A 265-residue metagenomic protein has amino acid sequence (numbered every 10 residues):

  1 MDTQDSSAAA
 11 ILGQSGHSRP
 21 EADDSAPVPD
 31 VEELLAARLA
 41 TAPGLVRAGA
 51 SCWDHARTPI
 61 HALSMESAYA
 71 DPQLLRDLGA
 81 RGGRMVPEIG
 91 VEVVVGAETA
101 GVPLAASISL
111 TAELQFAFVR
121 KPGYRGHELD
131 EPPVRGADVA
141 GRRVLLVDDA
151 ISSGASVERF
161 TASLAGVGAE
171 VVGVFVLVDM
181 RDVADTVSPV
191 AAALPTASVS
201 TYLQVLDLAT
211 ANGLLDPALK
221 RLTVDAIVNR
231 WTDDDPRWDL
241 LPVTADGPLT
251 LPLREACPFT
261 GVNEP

Functional and structural regions predicted by a protein language model:
D2-G90, P265: Active-site-facing substrate-recognition patch
D2-L39, A162-P265: PRPP-dependent phosphoribosyltransferase catalytic core
P87-E92, V139-G141: Short helix-loop-beta connector
G90-E98, F175: Short glycine-rich phosphate-binding loop at a beta-alpha junction
V93, R143-L145, G173: Structural motif
E98-L104: Gly/Ser/Thr-rich loops at beta-strand to alpha-helix junctions that form or flank small-molecule/cofactor-binding
A105-L145, S153-R159: Short, glycine/charge-rich flexible loops or terminal/linker lids adjacent to PRPP-binding catalytic cores
